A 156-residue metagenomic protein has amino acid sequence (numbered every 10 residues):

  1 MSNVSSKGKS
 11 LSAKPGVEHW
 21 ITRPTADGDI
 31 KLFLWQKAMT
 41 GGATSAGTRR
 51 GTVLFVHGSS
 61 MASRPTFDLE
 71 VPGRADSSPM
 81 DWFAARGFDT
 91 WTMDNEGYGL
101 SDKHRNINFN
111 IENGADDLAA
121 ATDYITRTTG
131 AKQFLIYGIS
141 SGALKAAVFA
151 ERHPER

Functional and structural regions predicted by a protein language model:
N3-T48: N-terminal cap/lid segment of alpha/beta-hydrolase-fold proteins
L34, A46, P65-D68, S101-H104 (+1 more regions): Short, solvent-exposed loop/turn and secondary-structure capping segments
G41-F88: Short, surface-exposed "cap/lid" segments of acyl-processing enzymes
H57, T92-D94, L135-I139: Catalytic nucleophile loop
A62-P65, W91-F109: Glycine-rich "HGGG/HGxG" loop immediately N-terminal to the catalytic nucleophile of the alpha/beta-hydrolase
E70-R74, N108-F109, H153-P154: Glycine-rich, phosphate-binding/catalytic loops in enzymes
A115-Q133: Conserved acidic catalytic loop of the alpha/beta-hydrolase fold
K132-Y137, S141-R156: Conserved hydrolase catalytic core segment
